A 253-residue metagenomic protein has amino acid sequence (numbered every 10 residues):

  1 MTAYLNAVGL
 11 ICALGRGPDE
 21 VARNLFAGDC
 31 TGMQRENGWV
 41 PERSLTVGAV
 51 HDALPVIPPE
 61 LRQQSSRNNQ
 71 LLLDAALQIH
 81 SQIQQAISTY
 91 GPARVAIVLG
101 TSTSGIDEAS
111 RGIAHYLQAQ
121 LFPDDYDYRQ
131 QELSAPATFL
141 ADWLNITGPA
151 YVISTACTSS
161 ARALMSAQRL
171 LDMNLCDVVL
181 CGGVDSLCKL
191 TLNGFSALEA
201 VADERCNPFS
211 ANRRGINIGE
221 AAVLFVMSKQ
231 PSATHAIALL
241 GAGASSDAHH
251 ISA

Functional and structural regions predicted by a protein language model:
T2-I11, P18, N24-L45, R205-A253: Condensing-enzyme catalytic core mediating Claisen C-C bond formation in acyl metabolism
D19-E20, S110-F122, L140, L170-M173 (+1 more regions): A glycine- and small-aliphatic-rich helix-loop capping segment at beta-alpha/alpha-beta transitions that lines
D19-L99, G105-E108: Conserved active-site "lid/cap" helical segment
I57-Q78, D124-E132, A150-R162, S210-V223 (+1 more regions): Active-site pocket-shaping loop/turn-to-helix segments
A76, L133-P136, A141-L144, P149-G182 (+1 more regions): Active-site-proximal alpha-helical scaffold in enzymes
V98-Y151: Active-site-proximal gating segment of KS-fold condensing enzymes and close homologs
L175-A197, A202-F209, R213, A242-A253: Acyl-CoA/ACP chain-elongation machinery
